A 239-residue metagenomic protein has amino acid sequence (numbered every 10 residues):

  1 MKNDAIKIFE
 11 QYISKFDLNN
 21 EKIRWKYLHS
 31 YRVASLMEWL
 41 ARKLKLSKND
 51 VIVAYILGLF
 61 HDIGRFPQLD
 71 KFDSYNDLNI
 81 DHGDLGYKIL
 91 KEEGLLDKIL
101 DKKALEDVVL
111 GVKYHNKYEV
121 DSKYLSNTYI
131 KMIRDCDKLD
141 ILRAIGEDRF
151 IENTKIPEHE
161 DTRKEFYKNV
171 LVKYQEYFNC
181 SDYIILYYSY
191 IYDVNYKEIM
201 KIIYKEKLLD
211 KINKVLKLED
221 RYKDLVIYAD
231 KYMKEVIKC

Functional and structural regions predicted by a protein language model:
M1-D84, K123-Y124: Acidic/His-rich, divalent-metal-binding segments that scaffold phosphate/diphosphate chemistry
I23-Y27, Y31, S35, W39-S47 (+3 more regions): Divalent metal-dependent phosphate-bond-processing catalytic cores, especially two-metal-ion Mg2+/Mn2+ enzymes that act
K45-I56, L96-Y114, L125-M132: Acidic/histidine metal-binding catalytic segments
L59, L85-I89, G111: Generic beta-strand or strand-like secondary-structure segments
R65, L96-D97, Y118-E119: A short acidic, glycine/proline-enriched capping/turn motif at secondary-structure boundaries, especially helix N-cap
L69, K98-I99, K201: Short, solvent-exposed secondary-structure capping/transition elements
N79-D97, K102, E106: Hydrophobic alpha-helical segments and helix pairs
